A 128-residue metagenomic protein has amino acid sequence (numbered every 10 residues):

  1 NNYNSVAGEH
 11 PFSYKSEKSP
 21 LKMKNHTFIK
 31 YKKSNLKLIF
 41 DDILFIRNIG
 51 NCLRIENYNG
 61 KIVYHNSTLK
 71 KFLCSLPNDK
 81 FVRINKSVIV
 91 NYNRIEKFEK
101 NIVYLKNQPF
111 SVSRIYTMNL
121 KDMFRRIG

Functional and structural regions predicted by a protein language model:
N1, A7-P11, G128: Mature exported/compartmentalized surface modules and terminal targeting/interaction regions
V6-L105, P109: Conserved binding/recognition cores within well-folded domains
Y104, S111-R114, M118: C-terminal structural segments of small proteins and small subunits
N119-G128: C-terminal output/interaction extensions
